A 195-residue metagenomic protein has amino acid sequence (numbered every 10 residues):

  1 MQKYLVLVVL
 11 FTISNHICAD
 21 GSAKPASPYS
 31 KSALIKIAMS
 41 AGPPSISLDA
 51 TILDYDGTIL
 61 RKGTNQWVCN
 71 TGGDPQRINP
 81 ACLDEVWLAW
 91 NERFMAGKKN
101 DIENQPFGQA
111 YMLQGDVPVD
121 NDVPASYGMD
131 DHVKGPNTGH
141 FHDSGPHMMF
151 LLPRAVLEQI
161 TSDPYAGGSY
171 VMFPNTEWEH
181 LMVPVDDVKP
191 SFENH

Functional and structural regions predicted by a protein language model:
Q2-V8: Sec-dependent signal peptide recognition, specifically the positively charged N-region followed immediately by
L5, C18-D20: Long, low-complexity intrinsically disordered regions enriched in Ser/Thr, Asp/Glu, Pro/Gly
I13-S14: N-terminal signal peptide c-region/cleavage motif recognized by signal peptidases
G21-H195: Primary mode marks residue(s) on the alpha4-beta5-alpha5 output face of response regulator receiver
